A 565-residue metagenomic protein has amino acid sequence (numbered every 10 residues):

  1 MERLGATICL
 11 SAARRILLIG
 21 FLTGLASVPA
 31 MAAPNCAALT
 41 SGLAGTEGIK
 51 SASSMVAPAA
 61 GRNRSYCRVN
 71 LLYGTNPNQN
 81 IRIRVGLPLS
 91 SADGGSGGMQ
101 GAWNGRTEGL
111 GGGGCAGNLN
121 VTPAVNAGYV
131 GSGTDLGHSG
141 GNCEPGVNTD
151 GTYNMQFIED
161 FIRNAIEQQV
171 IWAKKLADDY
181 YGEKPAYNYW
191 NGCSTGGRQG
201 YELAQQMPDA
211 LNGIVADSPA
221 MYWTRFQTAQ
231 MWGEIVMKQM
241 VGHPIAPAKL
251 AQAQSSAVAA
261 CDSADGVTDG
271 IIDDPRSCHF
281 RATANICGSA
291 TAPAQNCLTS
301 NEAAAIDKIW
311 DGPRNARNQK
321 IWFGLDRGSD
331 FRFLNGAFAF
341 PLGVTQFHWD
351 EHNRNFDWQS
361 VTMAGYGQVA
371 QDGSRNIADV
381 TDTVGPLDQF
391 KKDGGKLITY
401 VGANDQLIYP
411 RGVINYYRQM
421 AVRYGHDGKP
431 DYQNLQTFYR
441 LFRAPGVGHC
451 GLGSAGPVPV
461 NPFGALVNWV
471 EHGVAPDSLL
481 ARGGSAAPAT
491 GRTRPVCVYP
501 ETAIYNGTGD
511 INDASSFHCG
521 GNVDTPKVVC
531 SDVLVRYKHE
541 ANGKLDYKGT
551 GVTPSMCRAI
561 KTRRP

Functional and structural regions predicted by a protein language model:
M1-L17: Bacterial N-terminal signal peptides that target proteins for export
R15-S27: Bacterial N-terminal signal peptides
A32-R106, N118-L119, Q254, V267-I272 (+3 more regions): Catalytic-loop region of hydrolases
N104, G113-G182, T228, V236 (+4 more regions): Cap/lid segment of the alpha/beta-hydrolase catalytic domain
E183-S194: Alpha/beta-hydrolase fold nucleophile elbow
G192-E202: Glycine-rich nucleophile elbow surrounding the catalytic serine of serine-hydrolase chemistry
E202-A204, D209-R314, V458, G464: A catalytic-pocket lid/entrance helix-loop region that shapes and gates access to the active site across common
T399-V401: Short beta-strand/loop motif that positions the catalytic acidic residue of the alpha/beta-hydrolase fold
